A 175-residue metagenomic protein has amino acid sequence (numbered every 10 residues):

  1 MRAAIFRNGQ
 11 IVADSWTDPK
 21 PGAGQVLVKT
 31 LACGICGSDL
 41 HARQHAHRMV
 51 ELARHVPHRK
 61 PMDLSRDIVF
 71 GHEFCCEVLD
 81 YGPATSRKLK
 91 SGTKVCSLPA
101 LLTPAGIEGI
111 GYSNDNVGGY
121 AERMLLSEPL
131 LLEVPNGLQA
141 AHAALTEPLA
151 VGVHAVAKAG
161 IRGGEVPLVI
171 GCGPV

Functional and structural regions predicted by a protein language model:
A3-I11: Extracellular beta-rich ligand/substrate-recognition surface
Q10-D14, G37-S38, P104: Short N-terminal binding/cap micro-motifs at the start of the first secondary-structure element
W16, D39, C76-V78, G152 (+1 more regions): Buried hydrophobic positions in well-ordered alpha/beta secondary-structure cores of metabolic enzymes
P19-C33, R48-L101, P135-G137: Glycine-rich beta-strand-centered segment in the early N-terminal region that forms part of a ligand/cofactor-binding
I35, A150, P174-V175: Residue-level detector of alpha-helix initiation sites
H41-M49: Short Gly/aromatic-enriched secondary-structure transition segments
K60-D67, H72, S97-I170: NAD(P)H dinucleotide-binding glycine-rich loop of Rossmann-like/cofactor-binding domains, especially the beta1-alpha1
